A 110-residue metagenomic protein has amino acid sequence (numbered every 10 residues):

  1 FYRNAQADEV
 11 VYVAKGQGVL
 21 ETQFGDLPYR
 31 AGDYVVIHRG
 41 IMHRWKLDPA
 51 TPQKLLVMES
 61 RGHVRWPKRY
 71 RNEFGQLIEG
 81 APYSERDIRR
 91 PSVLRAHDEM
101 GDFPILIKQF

Functional and structural regions predicted by a protein language model:
F1-F110: Jelly-roll (double-stranded beta-helix
